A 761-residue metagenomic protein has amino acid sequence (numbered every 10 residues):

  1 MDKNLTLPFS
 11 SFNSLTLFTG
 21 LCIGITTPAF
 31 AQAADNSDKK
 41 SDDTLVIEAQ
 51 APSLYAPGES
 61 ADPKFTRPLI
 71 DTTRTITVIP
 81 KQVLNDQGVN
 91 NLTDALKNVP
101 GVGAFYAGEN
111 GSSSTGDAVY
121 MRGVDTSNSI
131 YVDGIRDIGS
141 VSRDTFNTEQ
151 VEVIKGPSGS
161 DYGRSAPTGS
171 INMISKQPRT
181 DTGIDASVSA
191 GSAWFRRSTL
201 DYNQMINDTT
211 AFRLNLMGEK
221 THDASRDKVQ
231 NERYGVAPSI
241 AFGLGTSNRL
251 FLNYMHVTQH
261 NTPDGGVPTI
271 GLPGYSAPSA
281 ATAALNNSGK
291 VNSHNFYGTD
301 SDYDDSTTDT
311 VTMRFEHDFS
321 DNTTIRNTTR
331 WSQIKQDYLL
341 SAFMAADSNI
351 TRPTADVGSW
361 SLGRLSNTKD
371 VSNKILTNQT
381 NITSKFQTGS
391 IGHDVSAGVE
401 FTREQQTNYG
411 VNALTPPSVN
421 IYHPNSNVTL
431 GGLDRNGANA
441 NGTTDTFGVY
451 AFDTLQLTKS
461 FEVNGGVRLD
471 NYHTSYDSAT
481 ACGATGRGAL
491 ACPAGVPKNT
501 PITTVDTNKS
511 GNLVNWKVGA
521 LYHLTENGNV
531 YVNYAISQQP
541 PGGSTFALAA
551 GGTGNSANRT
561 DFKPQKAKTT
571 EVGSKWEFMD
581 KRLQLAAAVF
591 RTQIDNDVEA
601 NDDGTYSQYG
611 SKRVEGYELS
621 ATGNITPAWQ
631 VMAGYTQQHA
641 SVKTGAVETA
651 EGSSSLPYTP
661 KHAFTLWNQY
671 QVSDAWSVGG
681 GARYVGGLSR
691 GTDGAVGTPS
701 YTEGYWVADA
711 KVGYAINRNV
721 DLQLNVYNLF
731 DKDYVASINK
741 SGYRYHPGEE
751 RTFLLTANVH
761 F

Functional and structural regions predicted by a protein language model:
D42-D181, V572: Acidic, small-polar-rich N-terminal luminal/periplasmic segments of exported/outer-membrane proteins
F146-E149, S160-P238, L244-R249, D309 (+2 more regions): Outer-membrane beta-barrel translocator/receptor signature
T221-A224, V236-D318, Q336-N373, P416-T446 (+1 more regions): Acidic/polar loop-and-plug regions of large Gram-negative outer-membrane beta-barrel proteins
A241-G243, N373, G392-D394, E400-E404 (+6 more regions): Structural signature of Gram-negative outer-membrane beta-barrels, strongest in the C-terminal barrel of TonB-dependent
V311-Q333, R364-A479: Face-selective signature of the C-terminal outer-membrane beta-barrel domain
E316-S320, T324-R330, I334-A342, Y531 (+2 more regions): Membrane-embedded beta-barrel scaffold of Gram-negative outer-membrane proteins
R582, A588-Q593, S607-A695, F730 (+1 more regions): Gram-negative outer-membrane beta-barrel transporters
Y684-D693, G713-F761: C-terminal beta-signal and adjacent terminal beta-strands/loops of Gram-negative outer-membrane beta-barrel proteins
